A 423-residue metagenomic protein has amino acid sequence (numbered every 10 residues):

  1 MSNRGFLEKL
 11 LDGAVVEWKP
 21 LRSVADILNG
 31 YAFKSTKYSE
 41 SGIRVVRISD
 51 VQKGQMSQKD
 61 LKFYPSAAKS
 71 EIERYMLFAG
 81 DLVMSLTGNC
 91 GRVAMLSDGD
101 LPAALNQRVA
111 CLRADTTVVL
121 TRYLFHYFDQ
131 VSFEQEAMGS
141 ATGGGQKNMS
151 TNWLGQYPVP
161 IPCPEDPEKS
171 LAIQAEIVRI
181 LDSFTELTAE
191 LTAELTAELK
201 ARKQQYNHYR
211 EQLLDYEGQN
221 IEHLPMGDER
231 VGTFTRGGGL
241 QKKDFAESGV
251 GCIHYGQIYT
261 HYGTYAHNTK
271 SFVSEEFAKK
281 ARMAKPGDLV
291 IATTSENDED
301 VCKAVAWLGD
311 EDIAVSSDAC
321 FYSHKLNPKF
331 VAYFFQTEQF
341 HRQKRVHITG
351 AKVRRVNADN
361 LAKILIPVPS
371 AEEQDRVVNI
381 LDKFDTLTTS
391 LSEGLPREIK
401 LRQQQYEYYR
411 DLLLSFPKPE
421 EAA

Functional and structural regions predicted by a protein language model:
M1, L11, V15-E17, L124 (+5 more regions): Amphipathic alpha-helical segments
R4-G30, Y216-G237, E398, Y409: Non-catalytic DNA-recognition/assembly elements of restriction-modification systems
G5-L11, A32, A68, G144-Q146 (+8 more regions): Short, recurring structural edge motifs at helix starts
V16-L21, I43, L77, D81-M84 (+8 more regions): Short, structured motif recognition centered on aromatic/hydrophobic residues
P20-D26, S57, D98, C111-P164 (+3 more regions): Basic, amphipathic alpha-helical recognition segments used for DNA target recognition
V24-S35, S49-A79, E229-K242, G256-D288: Sequence-specific dsDNA recognition surfaces
R47, F63-S66, I72-D129, H254 (+1 more regions): A short beta-sheet element
S49, Q55, S150, V159 (+6 more regions): Structural preference for solvent-exposed beta-strand-turn elements and adjacent flexible terminal/loop segments within
